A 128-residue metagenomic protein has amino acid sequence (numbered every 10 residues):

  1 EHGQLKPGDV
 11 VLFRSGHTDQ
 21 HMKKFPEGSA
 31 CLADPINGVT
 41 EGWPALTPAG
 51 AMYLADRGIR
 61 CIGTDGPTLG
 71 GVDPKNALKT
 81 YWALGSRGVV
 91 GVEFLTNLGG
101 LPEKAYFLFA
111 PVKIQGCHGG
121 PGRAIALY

Functional and structural regions predicted by a protein language model:
E1-Y128: Active-/binding-site microenvironments in catalytic and ligand-binding cores
